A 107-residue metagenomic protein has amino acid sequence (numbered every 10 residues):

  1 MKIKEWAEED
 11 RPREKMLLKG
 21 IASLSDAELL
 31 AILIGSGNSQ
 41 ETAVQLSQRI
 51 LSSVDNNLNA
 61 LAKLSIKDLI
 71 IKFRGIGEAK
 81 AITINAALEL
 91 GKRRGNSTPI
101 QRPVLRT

Functional and structural regions predicted by a protein language model:
M1-K72: Long, highly charged, low-complexity intrinsically disordered interaction regions that mediate electrostatic DNA/RNA
R11-K15, K80, K92-R93: Basic side chains
L29-S36, I82-E89, R93: Short, hydrophobic/amphipathic alpha-helical patches that form generic packing surfaces within helical domains
G95-T107: Long, charged amphipathic helices and adjacent flexible linkers at domain junctions
